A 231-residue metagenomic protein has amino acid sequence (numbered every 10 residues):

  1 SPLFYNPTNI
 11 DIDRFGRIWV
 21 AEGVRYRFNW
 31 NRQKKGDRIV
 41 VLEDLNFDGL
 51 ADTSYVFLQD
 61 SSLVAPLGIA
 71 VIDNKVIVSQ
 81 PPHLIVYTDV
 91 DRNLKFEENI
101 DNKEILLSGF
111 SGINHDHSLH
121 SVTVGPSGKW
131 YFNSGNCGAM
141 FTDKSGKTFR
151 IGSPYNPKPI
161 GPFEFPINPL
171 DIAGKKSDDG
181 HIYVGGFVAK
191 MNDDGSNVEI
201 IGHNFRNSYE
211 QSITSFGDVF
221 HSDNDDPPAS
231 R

Functional and structural regions predicted by a protein language model:
S1-R231: Beta-propeller domains with acidic blade repeats across secreted/periplasmic ectodomains and cytosolic WD/CNH propellers
